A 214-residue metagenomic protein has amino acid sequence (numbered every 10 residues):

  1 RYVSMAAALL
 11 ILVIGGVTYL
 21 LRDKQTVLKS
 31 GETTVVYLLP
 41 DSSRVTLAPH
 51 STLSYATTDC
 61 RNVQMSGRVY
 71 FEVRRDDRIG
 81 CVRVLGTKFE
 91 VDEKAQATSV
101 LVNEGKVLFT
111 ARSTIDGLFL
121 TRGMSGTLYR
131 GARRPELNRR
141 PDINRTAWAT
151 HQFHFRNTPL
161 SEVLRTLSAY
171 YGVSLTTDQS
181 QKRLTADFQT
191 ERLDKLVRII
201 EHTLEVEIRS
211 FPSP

Functional and structural regions predicted by a protein language model:
R1-M5, I11-P214: A residue-level detector for the "anchor" residue at the start of short, highly conserved motifs
